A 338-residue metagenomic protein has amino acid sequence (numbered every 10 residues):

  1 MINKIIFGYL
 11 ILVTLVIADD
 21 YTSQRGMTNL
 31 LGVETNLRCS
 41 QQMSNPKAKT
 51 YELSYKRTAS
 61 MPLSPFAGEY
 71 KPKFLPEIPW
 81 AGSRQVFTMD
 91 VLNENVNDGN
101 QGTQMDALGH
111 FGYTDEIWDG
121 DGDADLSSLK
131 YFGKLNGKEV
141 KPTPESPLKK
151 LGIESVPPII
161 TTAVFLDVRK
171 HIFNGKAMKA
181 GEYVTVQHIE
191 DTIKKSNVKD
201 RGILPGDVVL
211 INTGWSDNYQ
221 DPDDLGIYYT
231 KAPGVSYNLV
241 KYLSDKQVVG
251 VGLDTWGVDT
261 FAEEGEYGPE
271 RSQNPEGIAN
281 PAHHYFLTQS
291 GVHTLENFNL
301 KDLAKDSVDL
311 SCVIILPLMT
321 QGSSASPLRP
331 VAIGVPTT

Functional and structural regions predicted by a protein language model:
M1-N3, T338: A positional/structural detector of protein chain ends, strongest at the extreme C-terminus and weakly at the extreme
N3-A18: Cleavable N-terminal signal peptides of Sec/SRP-targeted secreted and luminal proteins
I17-T338: Active-/binding-site microenvironments in catalytic and ligand-binding cores
